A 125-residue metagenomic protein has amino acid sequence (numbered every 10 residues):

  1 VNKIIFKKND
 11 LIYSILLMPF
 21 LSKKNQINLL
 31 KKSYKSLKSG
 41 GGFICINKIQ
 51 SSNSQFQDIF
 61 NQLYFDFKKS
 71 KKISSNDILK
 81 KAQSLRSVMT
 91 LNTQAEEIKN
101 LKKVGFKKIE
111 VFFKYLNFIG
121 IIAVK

Functional and structural regions predicted by a protein language model:
N2-I12: A short acidic, Gly/Pro-enriched loop at the edge of an enzyme's catalytic core that lines a small-molecule cofactor
N2-K3, M18-P19, Q50: Active-site micro-motifs of SAM-dependent methyltransferase domains
D10-N25: A short SAM/SAH-binding and catalytic strip from SAM-dependent methyltransferases
I27-S39: A short glycine-rich, Lys/Arg-flanked "PGG" loop and its adjoining helix->strand segment in the class I
G40-K48: Conserved beta-strand signature within the Rossmann-like core of class I S-adenosyl-L-methionine
K48-V104: C-terminal alpha-helical "lid/dimerization" subdomain adjacent to the S-adenosyl-L-methionine
I98-K125: Core SAM-dependent methyltransferase catalytic element
